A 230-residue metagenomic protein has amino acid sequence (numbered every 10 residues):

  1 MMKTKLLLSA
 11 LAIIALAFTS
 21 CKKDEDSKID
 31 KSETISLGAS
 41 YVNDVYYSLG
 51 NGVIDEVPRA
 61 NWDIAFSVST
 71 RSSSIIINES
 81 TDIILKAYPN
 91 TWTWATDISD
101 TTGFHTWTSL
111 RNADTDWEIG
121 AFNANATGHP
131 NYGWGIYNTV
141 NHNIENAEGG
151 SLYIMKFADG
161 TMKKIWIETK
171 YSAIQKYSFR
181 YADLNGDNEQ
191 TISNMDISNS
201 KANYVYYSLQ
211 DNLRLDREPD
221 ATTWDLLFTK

Functional and structural regions predicted by a protein language model:
M1-L6, K22: Positively charged n-region of N-terminal signal peptides that target proteins for export
M2-K3, A10, E148: Generic alpha-helix detector with strongest preference for long hydrophobic helices that associate with membranes
K5-L8, H142: Short, well-ordered helical secondary-structure segments
L7-A15: Sec-dependent N-terminal signal peptides
A17-S20: C-terminal motif of bacterial Sec signal peptides marking the signal peptidase cleavage site
K22-K230: Surface-exposed, beta-sheet-biased, low-hydrophobicity segments with strongly acidic/polar composition
